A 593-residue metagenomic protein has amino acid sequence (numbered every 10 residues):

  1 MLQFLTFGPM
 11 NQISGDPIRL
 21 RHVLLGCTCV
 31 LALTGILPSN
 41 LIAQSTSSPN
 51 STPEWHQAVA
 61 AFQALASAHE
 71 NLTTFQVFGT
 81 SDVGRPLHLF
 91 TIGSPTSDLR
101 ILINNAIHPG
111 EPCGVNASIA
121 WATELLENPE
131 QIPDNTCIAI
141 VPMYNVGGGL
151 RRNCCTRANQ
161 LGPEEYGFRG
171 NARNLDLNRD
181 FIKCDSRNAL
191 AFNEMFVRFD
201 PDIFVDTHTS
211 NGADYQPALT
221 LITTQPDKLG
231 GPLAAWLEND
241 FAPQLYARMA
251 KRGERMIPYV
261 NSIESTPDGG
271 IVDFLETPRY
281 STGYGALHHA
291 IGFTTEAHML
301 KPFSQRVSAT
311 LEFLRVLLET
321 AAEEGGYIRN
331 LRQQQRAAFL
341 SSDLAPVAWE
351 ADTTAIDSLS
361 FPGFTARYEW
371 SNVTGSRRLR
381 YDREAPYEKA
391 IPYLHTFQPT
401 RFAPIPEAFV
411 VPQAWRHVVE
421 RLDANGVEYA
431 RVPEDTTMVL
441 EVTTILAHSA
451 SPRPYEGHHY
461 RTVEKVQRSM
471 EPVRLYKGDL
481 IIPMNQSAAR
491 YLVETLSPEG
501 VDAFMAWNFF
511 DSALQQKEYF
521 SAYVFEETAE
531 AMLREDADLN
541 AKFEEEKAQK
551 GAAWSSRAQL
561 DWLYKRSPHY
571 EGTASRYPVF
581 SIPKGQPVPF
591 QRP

Functional and structural regions predicted by a protein language model:
L2-G8, Q12-H22, L41-P593: Structured catalytic-domain cores with a bias toward divalent-metal coordination
G26-N40: Bacterial N-terminal signal peptides
